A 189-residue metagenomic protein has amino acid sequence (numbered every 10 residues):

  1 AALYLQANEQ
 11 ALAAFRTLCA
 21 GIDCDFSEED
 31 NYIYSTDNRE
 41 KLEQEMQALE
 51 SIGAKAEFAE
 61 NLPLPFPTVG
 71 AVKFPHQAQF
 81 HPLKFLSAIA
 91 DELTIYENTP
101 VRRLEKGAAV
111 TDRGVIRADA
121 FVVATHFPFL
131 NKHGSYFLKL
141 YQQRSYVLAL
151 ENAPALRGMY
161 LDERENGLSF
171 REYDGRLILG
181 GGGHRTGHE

Functional and structural regions predicted by a protein language model:
A1-E60: Dinucleotide-binding Rossmann-like beta1-alpha1 core, especially the glycine-rich loop that anchors the ADP
A2-L5, T36, K73-A78, E189: Flexible, glycine/proline-enriched loop segments at strand-loop-helix junctions that form or flank small-ligand binding
N8-A13, L86, R144-S145: Short, hydrophobic/amphipathic alpha-helical packing segments that form internal helix faces or helix-helix interfaces
L18, E40-E50, V69-A120, A124: Helical element adjacent to the flavin cofactor pocket in flavoenzyme catalytic cores
G21-E28, V115-E189: Active-site substrate-recognition segment that forms the wall of the catalytic cavity or substrate channel
D23-I33, F58-A88, G182-R185: Helix-loop-beta segment of a Rossmann-like dinucleotide-binding subdomain
N38, H76, N152-P154: Non-catalytic surface loops within mature trypsin-like serine protease
A56-A59, I95-E97, T111, V123 (+2 more regions): General beta-strand structural signal in soluble alpha/beta enzymes
